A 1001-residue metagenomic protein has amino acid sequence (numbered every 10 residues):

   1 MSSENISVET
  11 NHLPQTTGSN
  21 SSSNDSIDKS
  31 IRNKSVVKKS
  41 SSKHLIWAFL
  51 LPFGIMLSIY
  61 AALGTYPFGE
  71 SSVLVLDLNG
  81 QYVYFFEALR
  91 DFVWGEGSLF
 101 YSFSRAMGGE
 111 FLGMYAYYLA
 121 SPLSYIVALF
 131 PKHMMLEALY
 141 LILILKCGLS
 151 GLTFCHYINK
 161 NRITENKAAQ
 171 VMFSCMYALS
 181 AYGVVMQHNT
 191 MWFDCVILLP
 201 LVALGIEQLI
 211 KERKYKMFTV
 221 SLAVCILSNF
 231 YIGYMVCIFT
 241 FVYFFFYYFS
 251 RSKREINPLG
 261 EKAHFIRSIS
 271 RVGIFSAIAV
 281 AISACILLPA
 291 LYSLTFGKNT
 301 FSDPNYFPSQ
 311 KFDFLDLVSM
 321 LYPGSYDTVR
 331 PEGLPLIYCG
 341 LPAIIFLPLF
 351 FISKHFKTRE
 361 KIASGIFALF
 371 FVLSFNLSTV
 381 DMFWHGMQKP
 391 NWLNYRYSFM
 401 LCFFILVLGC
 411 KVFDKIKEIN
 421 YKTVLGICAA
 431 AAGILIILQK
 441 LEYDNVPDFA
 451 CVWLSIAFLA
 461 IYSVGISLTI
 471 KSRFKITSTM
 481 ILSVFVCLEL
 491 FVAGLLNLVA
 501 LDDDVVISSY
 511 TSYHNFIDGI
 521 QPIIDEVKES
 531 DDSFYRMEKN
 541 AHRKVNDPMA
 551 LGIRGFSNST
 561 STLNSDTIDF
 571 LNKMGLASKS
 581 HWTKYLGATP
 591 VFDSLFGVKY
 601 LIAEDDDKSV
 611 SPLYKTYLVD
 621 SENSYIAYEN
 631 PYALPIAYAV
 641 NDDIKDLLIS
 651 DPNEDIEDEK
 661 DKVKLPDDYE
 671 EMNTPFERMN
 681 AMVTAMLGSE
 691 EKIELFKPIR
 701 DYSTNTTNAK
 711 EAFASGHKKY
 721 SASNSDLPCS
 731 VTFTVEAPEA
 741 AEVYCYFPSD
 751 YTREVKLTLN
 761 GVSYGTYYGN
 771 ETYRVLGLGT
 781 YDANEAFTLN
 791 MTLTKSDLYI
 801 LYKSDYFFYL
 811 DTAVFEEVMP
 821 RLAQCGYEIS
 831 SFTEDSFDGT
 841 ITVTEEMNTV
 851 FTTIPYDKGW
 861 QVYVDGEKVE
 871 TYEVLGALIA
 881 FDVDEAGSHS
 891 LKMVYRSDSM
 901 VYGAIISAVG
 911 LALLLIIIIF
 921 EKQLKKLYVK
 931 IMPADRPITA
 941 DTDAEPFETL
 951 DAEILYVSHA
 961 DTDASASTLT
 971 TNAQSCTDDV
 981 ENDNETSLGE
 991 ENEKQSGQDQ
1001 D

Functional and structural regions predicted by a protein language model:
M1-T65, R267, R271, V464-T469 (+3 more regions): Start-transfer (signal-anchor) and selected internal transmembrane alpha helices of multi-pass inner/ER membrane
V37-G109, D502-V505, Y510, H514-P522 (+2 more regions): Hydrophobic alpha-helical membrane-insertion signals
P52-M56, L143-K160, N166-S252, S268-L291 (+2 more regions): Membrane-embedded helix bundles of polyisoprenyl
G54-G151, C175-V196, M235, L294-N299 (+5 more regions): Membrane-interface coil-to-helix junctions
L76, G80-L89, P122, S268-K354 (+9 more regions): Periplasmic/ER-lumenal interhelical loops and adjacent helix-loop junctions in multi-pass membrane proteins
F85, I693-Y956, D999-D1001: Active-site-proximal, structured, solvent-exposed surfaces of multi-pass membrane proteins that position macromolecular
S104-R105, F485-T511, D525-L595, L634 (+8 more regions): Extracytoplasmic/lumenal acceptor-recognition loop(s) of multi-pass membrane glycoenzymes
R213, I232, I362-D381, Q388-F516 (+1 more regions): Contiguous transmembrane helix-bundle modules in multi-pass membrane proteins
